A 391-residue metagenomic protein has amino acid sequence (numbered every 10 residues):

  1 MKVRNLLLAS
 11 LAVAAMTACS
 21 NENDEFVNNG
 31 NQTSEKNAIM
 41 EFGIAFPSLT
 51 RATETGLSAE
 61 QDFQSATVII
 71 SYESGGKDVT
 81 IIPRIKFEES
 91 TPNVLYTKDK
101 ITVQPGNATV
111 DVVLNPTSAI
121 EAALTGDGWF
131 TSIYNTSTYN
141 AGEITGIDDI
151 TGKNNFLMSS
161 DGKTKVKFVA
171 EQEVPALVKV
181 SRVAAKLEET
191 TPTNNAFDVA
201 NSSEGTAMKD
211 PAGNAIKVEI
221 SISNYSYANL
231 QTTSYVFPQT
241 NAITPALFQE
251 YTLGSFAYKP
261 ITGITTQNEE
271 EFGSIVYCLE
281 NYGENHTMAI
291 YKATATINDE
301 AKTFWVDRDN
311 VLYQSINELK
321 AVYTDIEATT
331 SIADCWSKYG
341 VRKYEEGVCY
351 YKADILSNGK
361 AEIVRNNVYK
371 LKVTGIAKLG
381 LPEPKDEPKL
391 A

Functional and structural regions predicted by a protein language model:
M1-N5: Positively charged n-region of N-terminal signal peptides that target proteins for export
L7-L11: Sec-dependent N-terminal signal peptides
A15-A18: C-terminal motif of bacterial Sec signal peptides marking the signal peptidase cleavage site
S20-N23: Bacterial signal peptide processing site
E25-R51, S181-N195: A short, Gly/Thr-enriched small/hydrophobic beta-strand-prone motif that recurs across taxa
R51-L124, K186-T374, L381-D386: Tryptophan-paired
A119-P175: Structured interaction patches on ligand/partner-binding surfaces of diverse proteins
A176-R182, N281-Y282: Short, solvent-exposed beta-strand/turn "edge" segments of beta-rich domains on protein surfaces
